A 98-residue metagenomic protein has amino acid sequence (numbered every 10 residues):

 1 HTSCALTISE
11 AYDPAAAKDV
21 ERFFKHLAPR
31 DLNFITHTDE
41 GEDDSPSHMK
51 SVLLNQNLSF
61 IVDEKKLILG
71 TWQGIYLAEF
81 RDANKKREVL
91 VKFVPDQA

Functional and structural regions predicted by a protein language model:
T2-A98: Active-site histidine-anchored catalytic micro-motif
